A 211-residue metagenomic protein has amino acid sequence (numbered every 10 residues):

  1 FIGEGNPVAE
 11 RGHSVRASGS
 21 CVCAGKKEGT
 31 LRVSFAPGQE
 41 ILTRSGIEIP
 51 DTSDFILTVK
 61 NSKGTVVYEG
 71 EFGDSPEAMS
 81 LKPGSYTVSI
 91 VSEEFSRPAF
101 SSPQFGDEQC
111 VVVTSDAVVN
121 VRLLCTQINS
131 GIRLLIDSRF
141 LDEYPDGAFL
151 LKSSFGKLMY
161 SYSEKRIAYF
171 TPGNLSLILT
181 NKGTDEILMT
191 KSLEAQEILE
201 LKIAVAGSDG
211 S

Functional and structural regions predicted by a protein language model:
G3-E28, E71-G73, E94-I128, G183-S211: Structured interaction patches on ligand/partner-binding surfaces of diverse proteins
G25-V33, Q39-E40, S130-I132: Structural beta-strand segments of beta-rich domains
S34-D51, L135-Y144: Structural motif
I47-D51, S62-S75: Surface-exposed strand-loop-strand hairpins of Gram-negative outer-membrane beta-barrel proteins
D54-V67, A148-Y160: Short amphipathic beta-strand segments in non-cytosolic proteins
E71-P76, S161-K165: Short, solvent-exposed loop/turn segments in extracellular or other extracytoplasmic domains
E77, K82-A99, P172-I187: A short, solvent-exposed beta-strand micro-motif common in secreted/extracellular proteins
G131-T190: Short helix-loop boundary/capping segments
